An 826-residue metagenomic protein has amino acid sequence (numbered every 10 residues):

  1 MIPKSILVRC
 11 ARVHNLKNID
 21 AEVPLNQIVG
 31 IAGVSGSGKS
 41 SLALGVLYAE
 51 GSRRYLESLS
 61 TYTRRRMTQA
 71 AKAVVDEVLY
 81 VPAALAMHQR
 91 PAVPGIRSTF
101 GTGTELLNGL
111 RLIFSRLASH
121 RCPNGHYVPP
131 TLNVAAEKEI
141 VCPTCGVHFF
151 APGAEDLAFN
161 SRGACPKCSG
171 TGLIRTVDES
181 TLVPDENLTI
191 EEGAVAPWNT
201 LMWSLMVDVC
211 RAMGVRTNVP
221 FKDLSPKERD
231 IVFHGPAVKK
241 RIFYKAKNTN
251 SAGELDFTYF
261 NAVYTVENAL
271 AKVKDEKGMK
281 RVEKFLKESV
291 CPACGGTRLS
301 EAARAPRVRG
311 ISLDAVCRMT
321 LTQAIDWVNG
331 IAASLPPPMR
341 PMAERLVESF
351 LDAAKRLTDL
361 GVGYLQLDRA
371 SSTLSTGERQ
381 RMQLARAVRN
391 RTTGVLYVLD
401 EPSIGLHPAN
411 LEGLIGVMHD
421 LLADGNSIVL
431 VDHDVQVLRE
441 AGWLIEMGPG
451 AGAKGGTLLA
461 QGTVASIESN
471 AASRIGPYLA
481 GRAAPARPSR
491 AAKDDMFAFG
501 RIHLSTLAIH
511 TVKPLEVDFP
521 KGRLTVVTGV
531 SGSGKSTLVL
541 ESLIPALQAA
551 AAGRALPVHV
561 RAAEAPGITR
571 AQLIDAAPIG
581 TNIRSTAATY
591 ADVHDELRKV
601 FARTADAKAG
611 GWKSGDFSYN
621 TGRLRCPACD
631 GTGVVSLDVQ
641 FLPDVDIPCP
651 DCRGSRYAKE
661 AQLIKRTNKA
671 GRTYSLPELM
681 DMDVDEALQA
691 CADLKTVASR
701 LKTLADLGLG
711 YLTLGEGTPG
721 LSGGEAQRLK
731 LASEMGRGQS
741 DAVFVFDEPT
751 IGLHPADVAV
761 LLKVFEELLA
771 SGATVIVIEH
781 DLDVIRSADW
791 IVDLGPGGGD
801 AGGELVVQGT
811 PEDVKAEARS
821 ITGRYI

Functional and structural regions predicted by a protein language model:
M1-I826: Conserved phosphate-binding elements of NTP-dependent enzyme cores
